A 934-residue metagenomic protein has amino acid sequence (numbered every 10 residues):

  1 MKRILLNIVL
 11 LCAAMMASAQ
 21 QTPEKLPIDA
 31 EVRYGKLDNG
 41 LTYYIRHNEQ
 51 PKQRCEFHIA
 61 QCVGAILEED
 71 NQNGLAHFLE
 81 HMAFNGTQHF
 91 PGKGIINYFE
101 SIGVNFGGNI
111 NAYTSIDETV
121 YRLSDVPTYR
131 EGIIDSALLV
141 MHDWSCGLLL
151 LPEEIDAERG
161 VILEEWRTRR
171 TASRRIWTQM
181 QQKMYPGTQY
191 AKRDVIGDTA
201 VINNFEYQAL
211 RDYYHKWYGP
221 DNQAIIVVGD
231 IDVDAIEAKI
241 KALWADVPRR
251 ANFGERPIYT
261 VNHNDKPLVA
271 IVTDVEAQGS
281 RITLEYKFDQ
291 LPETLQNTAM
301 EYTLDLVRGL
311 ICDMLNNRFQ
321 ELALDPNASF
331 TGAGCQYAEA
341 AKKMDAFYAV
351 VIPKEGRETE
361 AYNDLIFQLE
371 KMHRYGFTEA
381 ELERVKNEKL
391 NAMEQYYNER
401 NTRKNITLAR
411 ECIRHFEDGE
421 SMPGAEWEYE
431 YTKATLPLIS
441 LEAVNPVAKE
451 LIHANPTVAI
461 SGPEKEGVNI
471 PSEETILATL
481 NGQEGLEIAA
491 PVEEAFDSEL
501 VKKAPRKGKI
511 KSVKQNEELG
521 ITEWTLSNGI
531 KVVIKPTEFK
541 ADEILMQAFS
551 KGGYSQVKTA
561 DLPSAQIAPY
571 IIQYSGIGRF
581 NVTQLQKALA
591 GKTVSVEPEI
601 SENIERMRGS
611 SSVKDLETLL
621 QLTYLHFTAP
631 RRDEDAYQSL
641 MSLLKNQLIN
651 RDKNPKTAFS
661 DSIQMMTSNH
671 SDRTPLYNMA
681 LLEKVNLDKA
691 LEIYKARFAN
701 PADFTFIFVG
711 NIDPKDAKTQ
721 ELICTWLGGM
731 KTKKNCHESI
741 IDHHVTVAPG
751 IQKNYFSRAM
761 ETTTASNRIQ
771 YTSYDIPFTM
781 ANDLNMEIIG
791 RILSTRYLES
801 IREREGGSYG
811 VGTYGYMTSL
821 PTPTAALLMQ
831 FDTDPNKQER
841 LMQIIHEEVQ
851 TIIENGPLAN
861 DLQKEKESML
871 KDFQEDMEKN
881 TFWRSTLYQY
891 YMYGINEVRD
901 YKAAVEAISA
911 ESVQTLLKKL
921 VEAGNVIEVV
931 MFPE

Functional and structural regions predicted by a protein language model:
M1-I4: Positively charged n-region of N-terminal signal peptides that target proteins for export
L10-S18: Hydrophobic h-region of N-terminal signal peptides that target proteins for export in Gram-negative bacteria
A19-I45, D232-N297, E301-L306, I311-N317 (+10 more regions): Proteolytic maturation boundary segments
R46, P51-E68, L75-A76, K93-D143 (+13 more regions): M16 family metallopeptidases and their MPP-like homologs
H77, G309, A565-Q566, E787: Proteins synthesized as precursors that undergo proteolytic processing into mature forms
Y98, L149-L150, E154-I155, I439-A443 (+4 more regions): Peptidyl-prolyl cis-trans isomerase
E154-A209, Y213-N222, I226-V228, V233-I240 (+2 more regions): Hydrophobic, small-residue-rich alpha-helical packing segments that form membrane-like cores
V201-I240, S671-L676, L682-D713, E721-I723: Internal metal/ion-chelating core segments
